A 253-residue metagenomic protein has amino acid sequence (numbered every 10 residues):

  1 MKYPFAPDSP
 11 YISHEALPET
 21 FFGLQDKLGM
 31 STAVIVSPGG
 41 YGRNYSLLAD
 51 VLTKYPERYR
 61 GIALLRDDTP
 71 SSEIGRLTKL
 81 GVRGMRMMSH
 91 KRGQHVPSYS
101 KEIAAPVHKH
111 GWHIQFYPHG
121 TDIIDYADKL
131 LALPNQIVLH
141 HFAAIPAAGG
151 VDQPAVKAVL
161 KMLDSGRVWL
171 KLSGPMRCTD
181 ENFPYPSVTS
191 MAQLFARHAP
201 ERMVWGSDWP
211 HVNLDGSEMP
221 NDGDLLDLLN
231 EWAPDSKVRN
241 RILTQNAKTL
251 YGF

Functional and structural regions predicted by a protein language model:
P4-Y55: Alpha-helical scaffold segments that flank or form the walls of functional sites
A6-H14, Y59-D67, K91-G93, G149 (+1 more regions): Active-site mouth loops of central-metabolism enzymes
I12-T32, L194-V204, D215-F253: Mid-to-C-terminal alpha-helical segments outside catalytic/metal-binding sites
P18-F22, Y45, A49-L52, S71-G75 (+5 more regions): Generic structural signal for well-ordered alpha-helices, preferentially at hydrophobic/aromatic core positions
Q25, L48, M85, V107 (+5 more regions): Divalent metal-coordination and catalytic microenvironments
G40-D122, D164, W169-C178: Active-site gating/metal-coordination segments in enzymes
P97-W205: Catalytic pocket-lining loop regions of alpha/beta-barrel enzymes, especially the amidohydrolase/enolase/GH5 lineages
